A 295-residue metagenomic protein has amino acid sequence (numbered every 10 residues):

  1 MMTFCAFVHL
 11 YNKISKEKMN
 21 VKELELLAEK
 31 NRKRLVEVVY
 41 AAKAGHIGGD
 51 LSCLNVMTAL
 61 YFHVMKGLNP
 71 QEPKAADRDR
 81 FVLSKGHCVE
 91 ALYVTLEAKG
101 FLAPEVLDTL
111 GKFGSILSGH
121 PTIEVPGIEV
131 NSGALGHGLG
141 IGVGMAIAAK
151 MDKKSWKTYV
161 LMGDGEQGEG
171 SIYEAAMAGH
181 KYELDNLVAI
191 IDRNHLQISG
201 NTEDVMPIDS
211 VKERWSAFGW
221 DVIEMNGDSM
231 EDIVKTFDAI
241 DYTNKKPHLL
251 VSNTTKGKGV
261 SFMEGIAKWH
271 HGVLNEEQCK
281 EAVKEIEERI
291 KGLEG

Functional and structural regions predicted by a protein language model:
M1-M2: Methionine residue identity
I14-N31: N-terminal hydrophobic or amphipathic helices/low-complexity stretches enriched in small/hydrophobic/Pro/Gly
A28-A44, D192-N194: N-terminal capping segment at the start of a domain
L35-V38, D50-K181: Cofactor-binding active-site loop characterized by glycine-rich and histidine/acidic residues
G127, N131-A134, L139-Y242: Thiamine diphosphate
M230-G295: Glycine/aspartate-rich loop-and-adjacent alpha/beta segment that forms the canonical ThDP
